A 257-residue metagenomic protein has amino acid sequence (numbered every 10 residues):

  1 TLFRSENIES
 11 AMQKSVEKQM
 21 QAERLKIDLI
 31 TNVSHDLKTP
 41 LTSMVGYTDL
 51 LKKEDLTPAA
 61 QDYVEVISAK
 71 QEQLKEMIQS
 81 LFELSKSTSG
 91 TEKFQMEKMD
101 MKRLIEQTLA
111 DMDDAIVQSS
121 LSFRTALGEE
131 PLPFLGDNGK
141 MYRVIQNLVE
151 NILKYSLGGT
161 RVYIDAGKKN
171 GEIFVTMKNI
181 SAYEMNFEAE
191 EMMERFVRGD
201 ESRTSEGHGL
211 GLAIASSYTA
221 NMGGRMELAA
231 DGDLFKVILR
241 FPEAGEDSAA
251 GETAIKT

Functional and structural regions predicted by a protein language model:
S89-F94, P133-G136: Conserved micro-motifs of the catalytic ATP-binding
Q95-K98, V117, S122-L132: Conserved catalytic submotifs in the C-terminal HATPase_c
Q95-L109: A conserved beta-strand-to-alpha-helix junction within the catalytic ATP-binding
I152-L153: Short helix-loop "hinge" at the ATP-lid/N-box region of the Bergerat-fold HATPase_c
G159-G171: Short beta-strand/loop element within the Bergerat-fold HATPase_c
E184-V197, A254: Short conserved segment of the HATPase_c
G223-G232: Glycine-rich ATP-binding loops of the HATPase_c
